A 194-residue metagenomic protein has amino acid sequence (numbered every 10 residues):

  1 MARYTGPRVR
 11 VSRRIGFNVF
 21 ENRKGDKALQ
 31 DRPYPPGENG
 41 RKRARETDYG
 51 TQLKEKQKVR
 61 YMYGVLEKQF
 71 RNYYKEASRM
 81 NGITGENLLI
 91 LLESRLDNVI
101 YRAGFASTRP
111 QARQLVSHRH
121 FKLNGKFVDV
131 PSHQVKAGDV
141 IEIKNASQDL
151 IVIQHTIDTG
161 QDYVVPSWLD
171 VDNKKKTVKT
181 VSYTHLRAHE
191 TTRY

Functional and structural regions predicted by a protein language model:
M1-G64, R71-Y74: Intrinsically disordered, Lys/Arg-rich N-terminal extensions and targeting peptides of nucleic-acid-associated proteins
R23, N124, T180: Residue-level signature of catalytic and energy-coupling elements of molecular machines, predominantly ATP/GTP-dependent
K68-V99: Ordered, amphipathic secondary-structure segments that act as subunit-interaction surfaces in large macromolecular
I90-A137: A basic, amphipathic helix-loop patch mediating RNA/tRNA/ribosome contacts
F121-Q161: S4-like RNA-binding module at protein N-termini
T156-K179, R187: Non-DNA-binding regulatory cores of transcription-related proteins, predominantly C-terminal effector-binding
T184-T191: Conserved small/polar residues in nucleotide/adenosyl-binding loops
Y194: Post-transcriptional modification and biogenesis factors for structured RNAs of the translation apparatus
